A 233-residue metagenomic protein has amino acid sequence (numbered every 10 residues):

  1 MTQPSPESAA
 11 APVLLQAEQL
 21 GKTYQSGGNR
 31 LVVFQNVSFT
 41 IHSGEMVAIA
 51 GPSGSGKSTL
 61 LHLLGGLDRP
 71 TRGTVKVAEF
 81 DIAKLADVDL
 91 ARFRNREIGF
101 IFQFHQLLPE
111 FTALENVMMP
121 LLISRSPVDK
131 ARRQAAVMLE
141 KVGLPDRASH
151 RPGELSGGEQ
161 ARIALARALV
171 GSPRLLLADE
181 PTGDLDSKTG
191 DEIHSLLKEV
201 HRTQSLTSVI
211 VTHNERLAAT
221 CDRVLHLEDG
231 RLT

Functional and structural regions predicted by a protein language model:
M1-T23, T233: ABC-family P-loop ATPase nucleotide-binding domain
V13-T220, V224-L227: ABC family nucleotide-binding domain
